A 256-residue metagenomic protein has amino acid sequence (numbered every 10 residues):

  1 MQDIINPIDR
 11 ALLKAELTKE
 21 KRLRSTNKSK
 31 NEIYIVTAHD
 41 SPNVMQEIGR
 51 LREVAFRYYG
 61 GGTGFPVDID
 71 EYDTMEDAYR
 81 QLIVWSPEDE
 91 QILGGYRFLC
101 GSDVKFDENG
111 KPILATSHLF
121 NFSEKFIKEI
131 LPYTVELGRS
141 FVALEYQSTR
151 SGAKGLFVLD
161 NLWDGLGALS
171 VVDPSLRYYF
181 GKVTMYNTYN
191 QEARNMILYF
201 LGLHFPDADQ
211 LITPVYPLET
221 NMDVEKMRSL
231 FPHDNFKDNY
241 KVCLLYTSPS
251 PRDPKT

Functional and structural regions predicted by a protein language model:
Q2-H39: Conserved N-terminal entry element of GNAT/NAT acetyltransferase domains
S25-D70, R80-C100: Short amphipathic alpha-helix that is part of the acyltransferase structural core
R97-R150, R194-E219: Conserved acyl-donor/pantetheine-binding loop and adjacent beta-alpha core of acyl/acetyltransferases and related
V142, G181-Y189: Conserved beta-strand-loop-alpha-helix junction that forms the acyl-donor binding cleft
S151-A168: Conserved acetyl-CoA-binding loop-helix of GNAT-fold acetyltransferases
V171-V183: Conserved GNAT acetyl-CoA-binding A-motif
L211-L245: A conserved mid-domain beta-alpha-beta active-site/ligand-binding segment of alpha/beta enzyme cores
Y246, P251-T256: Single conserved hydrophobic/aromatic residue that forms the stacking wall/gate of nucleotide- or nucleobase-binding
